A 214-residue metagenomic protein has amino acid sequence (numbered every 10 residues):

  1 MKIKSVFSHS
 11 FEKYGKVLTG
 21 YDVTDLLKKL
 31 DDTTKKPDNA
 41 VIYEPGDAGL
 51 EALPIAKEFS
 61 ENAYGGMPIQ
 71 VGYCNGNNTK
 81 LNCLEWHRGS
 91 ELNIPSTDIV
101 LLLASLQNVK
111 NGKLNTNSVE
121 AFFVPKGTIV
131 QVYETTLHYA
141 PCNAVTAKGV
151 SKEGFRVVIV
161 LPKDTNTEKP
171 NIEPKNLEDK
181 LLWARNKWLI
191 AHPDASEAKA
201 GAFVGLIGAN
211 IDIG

Functional and structural regions predicted by a protein language model:
M1-K126, A140-G214: Active-site region of the double-stranded beta-helix
T128-V130, T135-Y139: Histidine-centered metal-chelating micro-motifs
